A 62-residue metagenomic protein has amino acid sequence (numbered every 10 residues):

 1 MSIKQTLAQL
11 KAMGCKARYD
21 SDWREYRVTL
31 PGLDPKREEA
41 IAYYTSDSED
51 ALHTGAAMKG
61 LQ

Functional and structural regions predicted by a protein language model:
M1-S2, M58-Q62: Short intrinsically disordered terminal tails
M1-T29: Short N-terminal "domain-start" leader segments that mark the transition from disordered tails or signal peptides into
G14-R18, S48, K59: Short, flexible helical or helix-coil boundary motifs
L33-D50: A short, exposed loop/beta-hairpin motif centered on an aromatic-Gly-Thr core
A51-A56: Stable alpha-helical structural segments in soluble proteins, enriched in small hydrophobic residues
